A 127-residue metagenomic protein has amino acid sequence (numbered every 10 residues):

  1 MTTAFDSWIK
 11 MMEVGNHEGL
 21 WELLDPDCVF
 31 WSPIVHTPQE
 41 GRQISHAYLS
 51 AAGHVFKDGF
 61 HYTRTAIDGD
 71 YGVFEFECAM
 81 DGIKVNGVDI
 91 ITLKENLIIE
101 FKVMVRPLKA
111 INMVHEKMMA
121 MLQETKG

Functional and structural regions predicted by a protein language model:
M1-A4, N16, G41, S45 (+3 more regions): Alpha-helical structural motif
T2-L23: Short acidic-aromatic low-complexity motifs
F5, I9, Y48-L49, K102: A generic alpha-helix structural signal
S7, S32-V35, C78: A general structural-boundary detector
H17-E18, P26-D68: A solvent-exposed, acidic/Ser-Thr-rich amphipathic alpha-helical stretch
G19-W21, C28, G41, S45 (+3 more regions): Hydrophobic pocket/interface hotspot
S50-G127: A beta-strand edge to alpha-helix "cap/lid" segment located at domain peripheries
